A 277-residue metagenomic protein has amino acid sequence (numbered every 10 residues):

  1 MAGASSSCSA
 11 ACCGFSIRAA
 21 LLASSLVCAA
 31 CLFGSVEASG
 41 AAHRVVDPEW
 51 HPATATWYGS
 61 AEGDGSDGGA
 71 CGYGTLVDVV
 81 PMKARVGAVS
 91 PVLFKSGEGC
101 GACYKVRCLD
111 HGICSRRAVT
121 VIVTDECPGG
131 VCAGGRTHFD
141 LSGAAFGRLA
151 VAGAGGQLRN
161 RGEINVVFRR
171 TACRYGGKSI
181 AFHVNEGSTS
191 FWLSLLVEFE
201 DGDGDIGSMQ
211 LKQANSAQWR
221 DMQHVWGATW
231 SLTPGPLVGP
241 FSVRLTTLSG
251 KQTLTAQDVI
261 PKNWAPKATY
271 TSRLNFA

Functional and structural regions predicted by a protein language model:
A2-A277: Folded extracytoplasmic luminal domains of secretory or organellar precursors
